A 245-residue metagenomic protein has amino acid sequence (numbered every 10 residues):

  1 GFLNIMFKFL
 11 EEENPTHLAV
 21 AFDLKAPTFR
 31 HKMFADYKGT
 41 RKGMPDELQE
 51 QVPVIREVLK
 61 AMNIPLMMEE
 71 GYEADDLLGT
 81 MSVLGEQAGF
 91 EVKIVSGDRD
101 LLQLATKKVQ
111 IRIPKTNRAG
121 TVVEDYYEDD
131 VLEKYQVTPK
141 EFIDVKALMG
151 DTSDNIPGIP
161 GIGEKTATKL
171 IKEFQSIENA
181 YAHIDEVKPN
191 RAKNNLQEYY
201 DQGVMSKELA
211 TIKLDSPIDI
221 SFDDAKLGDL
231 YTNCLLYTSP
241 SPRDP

Functional and structural regions predicted by a protein language model:
G1, L77, T238: Charged catalytic carboxylate motif
G1-P65: Domain-level signal for Mg2+-assisted phosphodiester chemistry and nucleotide/NA-binding surfaces in nucleic-acid
V20, I218-D223: C-terminal domain-closing interface element
F22-L24, K115, D224: A general secondary-structure junction signal
L24, R99, P242: Residues immediately flanking
G39-D219: Extended two-metal-dependent nuclease catalytic cores across DNA- and RNA-processing enzymes
G228-L235: Amphipathic alpha-helical/coiled-coil segments positioned at domain termini
Y237-D244: Conserved small/polar residues in nucleotide/adenosyl-binding loops
